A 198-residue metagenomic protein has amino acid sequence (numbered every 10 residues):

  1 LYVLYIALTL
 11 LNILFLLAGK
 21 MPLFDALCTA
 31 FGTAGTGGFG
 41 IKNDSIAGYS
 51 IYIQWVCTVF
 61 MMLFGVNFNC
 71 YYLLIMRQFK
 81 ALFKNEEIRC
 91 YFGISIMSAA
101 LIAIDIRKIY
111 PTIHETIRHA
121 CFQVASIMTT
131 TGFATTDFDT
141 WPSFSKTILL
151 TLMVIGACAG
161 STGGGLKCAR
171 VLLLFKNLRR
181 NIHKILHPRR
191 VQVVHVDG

Functional and structural regions predicted by a protein language model:
L1-G198: Membrane-proximal intracellular helices of multi-pass ion channels
